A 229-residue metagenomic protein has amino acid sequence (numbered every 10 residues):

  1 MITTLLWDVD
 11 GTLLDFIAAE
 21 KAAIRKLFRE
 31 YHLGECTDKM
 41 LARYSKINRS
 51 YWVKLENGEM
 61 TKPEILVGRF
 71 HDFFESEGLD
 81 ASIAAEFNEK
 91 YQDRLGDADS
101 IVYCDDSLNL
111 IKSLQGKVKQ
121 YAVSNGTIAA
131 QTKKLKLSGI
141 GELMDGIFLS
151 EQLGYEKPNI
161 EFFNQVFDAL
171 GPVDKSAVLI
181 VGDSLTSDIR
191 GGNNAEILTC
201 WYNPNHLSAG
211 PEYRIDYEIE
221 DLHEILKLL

Functional and structural regions predicted by a protein language model:
M1-L5, A18, L108, K112 (+2 more regions): Asp-based, Mg2+/Mn2+-dependent phosphohydrolase catalytic module
I2-D105: N-terminal helical cap/lid subdomain that shapes the substrate entry/recognition surface in HAD-like hydrolases
K26-Y31, L110-V118: A short, Lys/Arg-enriched amphipathic alpha-helix followed by its capping loop at the start of a domain
H32, G78, K117-V118, G139 (+1 more regions): Glycine-centered loop/turn motif at secondary-structure junctions
D93-V102, G116, F167-A177: Short, charged helix-to-loop "capping" segments that act as catalytic/coupling loops
